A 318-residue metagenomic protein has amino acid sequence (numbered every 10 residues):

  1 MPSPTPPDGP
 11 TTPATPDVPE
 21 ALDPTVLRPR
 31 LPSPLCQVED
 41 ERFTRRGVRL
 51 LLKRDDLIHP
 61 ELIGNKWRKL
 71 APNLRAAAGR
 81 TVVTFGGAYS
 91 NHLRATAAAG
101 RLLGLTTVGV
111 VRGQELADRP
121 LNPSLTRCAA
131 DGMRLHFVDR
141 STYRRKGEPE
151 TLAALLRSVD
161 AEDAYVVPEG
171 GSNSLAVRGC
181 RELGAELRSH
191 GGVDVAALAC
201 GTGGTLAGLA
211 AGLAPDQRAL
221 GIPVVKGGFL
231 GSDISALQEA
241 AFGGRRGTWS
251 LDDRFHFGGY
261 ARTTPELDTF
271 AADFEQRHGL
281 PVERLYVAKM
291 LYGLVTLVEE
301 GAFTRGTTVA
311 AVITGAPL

Functional and structural regions predicted by a protein language model:
M1-L318: PLP-dependent amino-acid enzyme catalytic core
